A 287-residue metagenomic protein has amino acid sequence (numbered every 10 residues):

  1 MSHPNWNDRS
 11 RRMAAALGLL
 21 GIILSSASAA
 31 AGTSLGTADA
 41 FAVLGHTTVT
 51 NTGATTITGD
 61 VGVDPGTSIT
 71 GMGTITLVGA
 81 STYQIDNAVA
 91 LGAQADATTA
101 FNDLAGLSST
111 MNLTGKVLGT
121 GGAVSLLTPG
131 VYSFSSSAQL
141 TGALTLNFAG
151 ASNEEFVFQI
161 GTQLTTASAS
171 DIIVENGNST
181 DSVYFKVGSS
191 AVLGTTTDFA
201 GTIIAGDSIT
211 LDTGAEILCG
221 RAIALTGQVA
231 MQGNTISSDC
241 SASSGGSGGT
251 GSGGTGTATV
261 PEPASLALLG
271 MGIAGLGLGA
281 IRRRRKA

Functional and structural regions predicted by a protein language model:
S2-A16, I281: Bacterial N-terminal signal peptides that target proteins for export
S10-L17, V260-P263, A267: Alpha-helical transmembrane segments
A15-S25: Bacterial N-terminal signal peptides
G21-I22, G248, P261: Compositionally biased, low-complexity segments
S25-S26, S265: Short linear Ser/Thr-Pro motifs
S28-A258: Solvent-exposed adhesion/ligand-recognition segments of exported proteins
E262-A280: A short, hydrophobic C-terminal helix/tail in secreted or cell-surface proteins
R284-A287: Short, charged juxtamembrane terminal tails flanking transmembrane helices
